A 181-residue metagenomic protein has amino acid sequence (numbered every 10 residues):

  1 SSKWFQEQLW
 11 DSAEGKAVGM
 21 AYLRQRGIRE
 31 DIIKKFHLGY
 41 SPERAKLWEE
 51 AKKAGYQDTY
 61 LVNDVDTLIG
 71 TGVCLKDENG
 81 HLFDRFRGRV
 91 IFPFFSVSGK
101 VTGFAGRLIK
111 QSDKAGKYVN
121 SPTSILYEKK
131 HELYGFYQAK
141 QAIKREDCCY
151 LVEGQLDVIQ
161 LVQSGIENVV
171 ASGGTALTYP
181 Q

Functional and structural regions predicted by a protein language model:
S1, A21, P42-Q181: Phosphate-handling DNA/RNA-contact segment within nucleic-acid enzymes
S1-A21, Q25, E49: Conserved active-site segments centered on acidic
W10, F36-S41, F83: Conserved short loop/turn motifs at secondary-structure junctions
W10-D11, K16, I28, F92 (+2 more regions): A generic structural signal for solvent-exposed, polar alpha-helical segments
S12, H37, I125-K129: Short acidic-aromatic active-site loops that bind/stabilize oxyanions
G15, Y40-E43: Short, conserved alpha-helical segments within structured domains
R24-I28, L38, V73: Short amphipathic alpha-helical surface patches that mediate protein-protein
E30, K34: Divalent metal-dependent hydrolysis catalytic cores, especially in the metallo-beta-lactamase
